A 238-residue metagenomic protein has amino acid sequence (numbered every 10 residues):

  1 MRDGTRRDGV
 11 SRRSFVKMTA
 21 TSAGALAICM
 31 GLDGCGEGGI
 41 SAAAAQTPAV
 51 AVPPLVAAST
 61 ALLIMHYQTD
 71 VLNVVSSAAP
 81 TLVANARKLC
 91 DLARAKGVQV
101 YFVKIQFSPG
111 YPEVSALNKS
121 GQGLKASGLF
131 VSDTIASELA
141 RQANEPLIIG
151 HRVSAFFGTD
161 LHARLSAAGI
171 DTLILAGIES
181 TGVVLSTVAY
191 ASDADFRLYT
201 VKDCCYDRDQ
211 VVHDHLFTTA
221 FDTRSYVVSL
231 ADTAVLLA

Functional and structural regions predicted by a protein language model:
M1-S14, T21-A23, I28-C29: N-terminal secretory signal peptides
R2, C29-A45: Bacterial Sec-dependent N-terminal signal peptides
G38-Q142, P146, L237: Active-site acidic carboxylates
G97-V98, G169, D195: Glycine-centered short loops/turns at secondary-structure junctions
E138-I178: Internal catalytic-core helix/loop-beta-alpha segment that presents or stabilizes conserved functional determinants
I174-G177, D195-Q210: A short glycine-rich beta-strand->turn/loop micro-motif centered on a GG-aromatic cluster
S180-T187: Short glycine/serine/threonine-rich phosphate/pyrophosphate-binding segments that cradle anionic phosphate groups
Y226-A238: A charged, well-structured terminal subsegment
